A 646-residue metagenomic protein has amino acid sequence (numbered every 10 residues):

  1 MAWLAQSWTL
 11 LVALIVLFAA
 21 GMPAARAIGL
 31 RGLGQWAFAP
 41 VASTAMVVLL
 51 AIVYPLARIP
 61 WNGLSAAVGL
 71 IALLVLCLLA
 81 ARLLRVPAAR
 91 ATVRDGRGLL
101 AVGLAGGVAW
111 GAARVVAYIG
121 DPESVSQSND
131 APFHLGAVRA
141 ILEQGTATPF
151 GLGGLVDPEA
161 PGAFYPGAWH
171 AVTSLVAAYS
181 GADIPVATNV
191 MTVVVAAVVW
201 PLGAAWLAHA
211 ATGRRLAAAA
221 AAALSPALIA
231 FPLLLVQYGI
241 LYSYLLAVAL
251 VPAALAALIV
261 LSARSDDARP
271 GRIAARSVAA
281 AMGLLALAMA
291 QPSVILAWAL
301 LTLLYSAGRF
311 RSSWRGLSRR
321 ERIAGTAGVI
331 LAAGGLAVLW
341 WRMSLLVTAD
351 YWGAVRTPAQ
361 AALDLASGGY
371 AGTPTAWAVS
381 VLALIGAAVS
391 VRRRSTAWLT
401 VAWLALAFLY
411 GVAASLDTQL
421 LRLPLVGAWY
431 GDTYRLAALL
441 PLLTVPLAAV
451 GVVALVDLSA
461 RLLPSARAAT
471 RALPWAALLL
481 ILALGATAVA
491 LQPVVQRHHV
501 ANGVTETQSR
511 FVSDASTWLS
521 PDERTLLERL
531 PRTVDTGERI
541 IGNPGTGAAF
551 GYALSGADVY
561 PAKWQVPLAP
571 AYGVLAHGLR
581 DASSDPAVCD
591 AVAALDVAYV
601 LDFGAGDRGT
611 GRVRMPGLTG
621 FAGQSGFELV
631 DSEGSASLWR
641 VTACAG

Functional and structural regions predicted by a protein language model:
M1-G96: Membrane-embedded, hydrophobic transmembrane alpha-helices
V12, F18, L482-G646: Extracytoplasmic
A57-L64, D121-Q127, L233-L246, D350-A371 (+4 more regions): Membrane-helix boundary/interfacial segments in multi-pass membrane proteins
V108-A249, D266-R269, E506-T517: Active-site lumenal/periplasmic loops and adjacent helix-entry segments of GT-C-fold, multi-pass membrane
P270-P292: Membrane-interface alpha helices of multi-pass inner-membrane proteins
A297-I330: Perimembrane helix-loop-helix junctions
S306-A307, W377-V401: Hydrophobic, aromatic-rich transmembrane alpha-helices and their immediate juxtamembrane boundary segments
G328-G335, L455-H498: Signature aromatic-anchored transmembrane alpha helix within multi-pass, membrane-resident enzymes that catalyze glycan
